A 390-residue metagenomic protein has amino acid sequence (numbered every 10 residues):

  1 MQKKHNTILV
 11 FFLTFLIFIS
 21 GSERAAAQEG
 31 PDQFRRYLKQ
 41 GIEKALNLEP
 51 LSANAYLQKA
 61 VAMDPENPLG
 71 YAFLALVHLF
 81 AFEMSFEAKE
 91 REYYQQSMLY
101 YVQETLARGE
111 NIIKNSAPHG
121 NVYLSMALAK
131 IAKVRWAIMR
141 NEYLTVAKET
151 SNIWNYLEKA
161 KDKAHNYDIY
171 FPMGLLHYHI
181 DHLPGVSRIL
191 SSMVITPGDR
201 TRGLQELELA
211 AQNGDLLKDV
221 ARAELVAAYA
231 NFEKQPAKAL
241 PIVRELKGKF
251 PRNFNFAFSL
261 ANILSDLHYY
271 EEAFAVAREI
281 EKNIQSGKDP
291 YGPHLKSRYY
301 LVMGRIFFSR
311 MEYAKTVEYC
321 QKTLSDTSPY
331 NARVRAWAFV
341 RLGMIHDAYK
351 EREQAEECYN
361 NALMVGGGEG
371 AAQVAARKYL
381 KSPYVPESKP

Functional and structural regions predicted by a protein language model:
V10-S20: Bacterial N-terminal signal peptides
E29-Y37, K44-Y56, E66, L74-Y167 (+3 more regions): Short coil/linker segments at helix-helix boundaries
K39, F73, F80, S125 (+9 more regions): "A position-specific structural signal for the A-helix of alpha-solenoid helical repeats
L51, L144, S151, T201 (+4 more regions): Residue register within tetratricopeptide repeats
A62, A107, W154-D162, Q205 (+6 more regions): Amphipathic alpha-helical segments of tetratricopeptide repeats
N67, H119, N166, L217-K218 (+4 more regions): Residue-level recognition of tetratricopeptide repeat
G70, V122, I169, A221 (+6 more regions): TPR alpha-solenoid repeat register
F80-E92, I180-I189, K234-K238, Y270-E271 (+3 more regions): Alpha-helical linker/edge segments of TPR/alpha-solenoid repeat scaffolds and analogous pre-/post-domain helices
